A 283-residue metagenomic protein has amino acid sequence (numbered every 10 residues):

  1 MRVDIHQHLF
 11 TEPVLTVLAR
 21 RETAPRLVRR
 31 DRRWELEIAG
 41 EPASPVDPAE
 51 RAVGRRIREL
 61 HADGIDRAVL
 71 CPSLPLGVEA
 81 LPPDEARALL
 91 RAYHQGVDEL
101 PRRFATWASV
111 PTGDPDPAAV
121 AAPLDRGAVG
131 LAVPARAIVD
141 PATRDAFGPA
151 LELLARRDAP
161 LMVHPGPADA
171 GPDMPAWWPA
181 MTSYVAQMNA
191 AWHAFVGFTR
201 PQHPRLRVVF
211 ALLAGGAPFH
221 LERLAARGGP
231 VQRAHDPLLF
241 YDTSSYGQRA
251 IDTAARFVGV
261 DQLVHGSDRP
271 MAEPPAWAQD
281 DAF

Functional and structural regions predicted by a protein language model:
M1-F283: Helix-coil boundary/capping segments in enzymes
